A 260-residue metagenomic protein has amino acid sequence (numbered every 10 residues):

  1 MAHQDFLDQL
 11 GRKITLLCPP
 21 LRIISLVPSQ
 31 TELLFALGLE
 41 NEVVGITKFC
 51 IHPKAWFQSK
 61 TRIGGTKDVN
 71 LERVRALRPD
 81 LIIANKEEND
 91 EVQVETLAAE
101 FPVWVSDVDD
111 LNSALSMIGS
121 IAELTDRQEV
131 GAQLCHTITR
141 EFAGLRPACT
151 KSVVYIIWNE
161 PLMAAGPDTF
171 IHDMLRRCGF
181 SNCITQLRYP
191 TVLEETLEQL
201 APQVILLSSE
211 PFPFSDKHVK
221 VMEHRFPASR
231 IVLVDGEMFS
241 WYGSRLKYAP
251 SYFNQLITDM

Functional and structural regions predicted by a protein language model:
M1-M260: N-terminal ligand-binding lobe of clamshell/alpha-beta domains
